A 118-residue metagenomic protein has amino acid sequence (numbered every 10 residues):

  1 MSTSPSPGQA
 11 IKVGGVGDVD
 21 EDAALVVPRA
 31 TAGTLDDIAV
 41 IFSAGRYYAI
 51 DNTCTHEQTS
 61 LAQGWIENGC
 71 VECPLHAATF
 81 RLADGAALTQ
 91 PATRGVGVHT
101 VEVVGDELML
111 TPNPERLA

Functional and structural regions predicted by a protein language model:
M1-N68, V98-A118: N-terminal pre-ligand scaffold of iron-sulfur
C54, C73-H76: Short cysteine clusters
S60-E67, A78-T89: Iron-sulfur (Fe-S) cluster-binding segments and ferredoxin-like electron-carrier domains, especially [2Fe-2S]
N68-P74, A87-V96: Short cysteine/histidine-rich metal-coordination sites, predominantly Zn2+-binding motifs
P74, A83, V104: A cytosolic small-molecule/anion-sensing beta-strand core signal
